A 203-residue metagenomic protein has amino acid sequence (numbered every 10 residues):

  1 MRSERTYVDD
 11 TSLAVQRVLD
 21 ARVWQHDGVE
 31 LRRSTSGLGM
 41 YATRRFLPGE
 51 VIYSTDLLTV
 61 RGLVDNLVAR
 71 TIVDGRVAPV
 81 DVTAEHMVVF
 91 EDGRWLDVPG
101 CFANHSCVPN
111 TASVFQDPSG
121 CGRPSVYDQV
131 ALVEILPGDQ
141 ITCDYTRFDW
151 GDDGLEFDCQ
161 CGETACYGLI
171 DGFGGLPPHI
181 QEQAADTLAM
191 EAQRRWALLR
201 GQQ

Functional and structural regions predicted by a protein language model:
R2-Y7, C107, A112-Q203: C-terminal SET catalytic tail plus cysteine-rich post-SET Zn-binding segment of SAM-dependent SET-domain
E4-P118: Catalytic cores of histone-lysine modification enzymes
